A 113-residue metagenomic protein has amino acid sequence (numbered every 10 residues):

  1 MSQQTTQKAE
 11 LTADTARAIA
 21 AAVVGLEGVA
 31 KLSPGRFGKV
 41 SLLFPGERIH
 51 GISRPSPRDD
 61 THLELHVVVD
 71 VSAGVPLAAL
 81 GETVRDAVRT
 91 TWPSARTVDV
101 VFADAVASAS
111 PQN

Functional and structural regions predicted by a protein language model:
M1-R17, A107-N113: Actinobacteria-biased recognition of intrinsically disordered, low-complexity terminal regions
A9, A13-T15, R54, R89-V98: Generic structural signal for short, solvent-exposed loop/turn connectors between secondary structure elements
A9-D14, K31, G74-E82: Ordered, soluble secondary-structure elements with a strong preference for glycine-centered loop motifs and nearby
I19, S72-S94: Short, non-transmembrane amphipathic alpha-helical segments
I19-R36: Short acidic amphipathic segments
V24, G28, P45, R85 (+1 more regions): Signal for well-folded cores of large energy- and translation-related assemblies
L32-H66, R96, A103-A109: Short edge beta-strands and adjacent turn/loop segments
D59-A79: A short interface-forming secondary-structure element
